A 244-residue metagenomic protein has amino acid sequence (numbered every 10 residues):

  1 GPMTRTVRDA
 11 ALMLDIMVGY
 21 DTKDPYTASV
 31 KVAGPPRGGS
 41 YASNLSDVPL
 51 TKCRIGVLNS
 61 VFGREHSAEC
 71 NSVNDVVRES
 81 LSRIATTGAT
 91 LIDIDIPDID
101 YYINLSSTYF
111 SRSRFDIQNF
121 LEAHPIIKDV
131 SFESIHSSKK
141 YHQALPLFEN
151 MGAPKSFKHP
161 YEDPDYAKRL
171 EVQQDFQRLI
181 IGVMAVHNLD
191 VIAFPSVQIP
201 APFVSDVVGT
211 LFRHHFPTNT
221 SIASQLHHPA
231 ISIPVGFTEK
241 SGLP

Functional and structural regions predicted by a protein language model:
G1-D75: A short helix-breaking turn/cap at a secondary-structure junction
A33, P164-A167, A201-P217: Short, surface-exposed loop/helix-turn segments at secondary-structure junctions that function as lids/hinges flanking
A42-F62, S111-Q177, D190, P234-P244: Short helix-loop capping/hinge segments that flank enzyme active sites or metal/cofactor-binding pockets
F62-H66, I99-Y102, P200-F203, E239-S241: Flexible loop/turn segments at secondary-structure boundaries
A68-C70, Y102-S113, P202-T210: Short glycine/threonine-rich loop-to-helix capping motif typified by GTGT followed within a few residues by an Asp-Pro
T86-L105: Short connector loops at secondary-structure junctions
Y101, L179-G182, L211-P234: Small-aliphatic-rich amphipathic alpha-helix that forms the alpha element of a beta-alpha
